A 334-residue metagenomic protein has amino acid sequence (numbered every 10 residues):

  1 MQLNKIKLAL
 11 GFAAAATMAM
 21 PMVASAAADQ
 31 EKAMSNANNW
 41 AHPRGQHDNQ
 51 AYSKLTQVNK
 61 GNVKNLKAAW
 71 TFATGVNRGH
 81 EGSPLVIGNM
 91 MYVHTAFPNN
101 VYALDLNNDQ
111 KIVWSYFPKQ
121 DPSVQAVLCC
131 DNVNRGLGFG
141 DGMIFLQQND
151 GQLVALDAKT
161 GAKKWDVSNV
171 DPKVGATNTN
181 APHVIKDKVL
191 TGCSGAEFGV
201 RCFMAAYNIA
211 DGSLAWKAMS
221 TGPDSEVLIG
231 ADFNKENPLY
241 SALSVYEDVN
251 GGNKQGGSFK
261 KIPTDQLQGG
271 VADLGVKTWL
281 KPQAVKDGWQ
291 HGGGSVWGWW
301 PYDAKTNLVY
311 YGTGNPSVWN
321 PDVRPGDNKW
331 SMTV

Functional and structural regions predicted by a protein language model:
M1-S25: Gram-negative bacterial Sec-dependent N-terminal signal peptides
A27-T74, K111-A126, A162-D171, S213-G222 (+2 more regions): Aromatic (tryptophan-biased) beta-strands that constitute blades/sheets of beta-rich domains
A37-R44, G79-N100, A126-Q152, T177-R201 (+3 more regions): Repeat-blade elements of multi-bladed beta-propeller folds
A51-S53, A103-L106, S115, Q125-V127 (+9 more regions): Short, solvent-exposed loop/turn and secondary-structure capping segments
V58-G61, L104, L156-D157, Y207: Hydrophobic/aromatic beta-strand positions that recur at structurally equivalent sites within the blades
L156, G161, C202-S213, D327-V334: Beta-propeller blade signature
K260-Q268, A272-T333: Beta-propeller domains
